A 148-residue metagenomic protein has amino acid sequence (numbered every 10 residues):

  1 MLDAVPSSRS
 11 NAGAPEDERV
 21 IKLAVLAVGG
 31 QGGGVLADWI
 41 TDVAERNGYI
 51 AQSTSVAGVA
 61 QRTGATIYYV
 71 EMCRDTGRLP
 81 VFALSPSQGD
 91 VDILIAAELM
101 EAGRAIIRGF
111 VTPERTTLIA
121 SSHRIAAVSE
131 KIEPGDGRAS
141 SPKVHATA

Functional and structural regions predicted by a protein language model:
M1-A148: Active-site cofactor/cluster-binding pocket
